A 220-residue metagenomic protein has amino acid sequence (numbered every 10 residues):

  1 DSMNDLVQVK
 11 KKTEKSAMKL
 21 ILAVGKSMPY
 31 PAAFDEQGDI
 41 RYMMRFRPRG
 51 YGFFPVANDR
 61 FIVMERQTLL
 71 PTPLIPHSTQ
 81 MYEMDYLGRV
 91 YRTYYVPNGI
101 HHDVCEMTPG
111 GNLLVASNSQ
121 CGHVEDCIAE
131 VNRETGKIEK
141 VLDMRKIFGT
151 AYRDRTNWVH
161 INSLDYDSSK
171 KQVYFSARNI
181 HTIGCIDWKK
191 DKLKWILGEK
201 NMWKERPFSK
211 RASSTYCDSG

Functional and structural regions predicted by a protein language model:
D1-G220: Histidine-/acidic-rich catalytic cores in large beta-rich domains
